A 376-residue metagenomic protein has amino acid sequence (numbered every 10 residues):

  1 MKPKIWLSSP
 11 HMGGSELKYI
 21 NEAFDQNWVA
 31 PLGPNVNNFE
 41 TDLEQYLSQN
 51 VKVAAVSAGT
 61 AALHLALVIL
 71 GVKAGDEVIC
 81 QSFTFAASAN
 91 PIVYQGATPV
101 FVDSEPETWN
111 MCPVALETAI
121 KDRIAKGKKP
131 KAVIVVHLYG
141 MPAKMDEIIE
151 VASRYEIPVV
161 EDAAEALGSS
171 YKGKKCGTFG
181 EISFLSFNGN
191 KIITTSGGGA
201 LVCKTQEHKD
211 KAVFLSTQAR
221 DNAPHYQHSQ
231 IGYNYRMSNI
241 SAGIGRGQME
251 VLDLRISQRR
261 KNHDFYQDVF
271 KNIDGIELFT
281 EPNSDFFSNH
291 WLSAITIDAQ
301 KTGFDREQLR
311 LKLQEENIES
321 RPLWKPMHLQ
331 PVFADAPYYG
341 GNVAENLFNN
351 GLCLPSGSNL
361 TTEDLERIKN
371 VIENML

Functional and structural regions predicted by a protein language model:
M1-A30, P355: N-terminal "arm"/small-domain region of PLP-dependent enzymes with the aminotransferase-like
P10, P34-T41, N50-A54, V114 (+7 more regions): PLP-dependent aminotransferase class I/II
L32-E77, P91-V93, F101-D103, A125 (+1 more regions): Phosphate-binding glycine-rich loop
T84-A89: Conserved coil-to-alpha-helix start sites within the AMP-binding
N90-I92, V151, K175, I240: Hydrophobic/aromatic ligand-binding patch that stacks against planar heteroaromatic rings of cofactors or nucleotides
G96: Structured binding elements
E107-T195, A200-V202, E207: Active-site phosphate-binding strand-loop segment of PLP-dependent enzymes
